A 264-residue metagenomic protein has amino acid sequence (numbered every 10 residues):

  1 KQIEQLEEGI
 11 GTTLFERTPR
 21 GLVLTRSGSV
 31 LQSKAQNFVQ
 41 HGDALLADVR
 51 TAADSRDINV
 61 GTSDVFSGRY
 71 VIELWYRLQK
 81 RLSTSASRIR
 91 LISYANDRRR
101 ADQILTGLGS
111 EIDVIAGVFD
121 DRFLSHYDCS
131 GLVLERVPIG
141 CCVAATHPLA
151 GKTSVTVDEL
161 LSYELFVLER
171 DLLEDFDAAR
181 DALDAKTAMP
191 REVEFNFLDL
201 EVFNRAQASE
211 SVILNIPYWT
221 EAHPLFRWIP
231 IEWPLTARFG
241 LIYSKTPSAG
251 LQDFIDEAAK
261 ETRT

Functional and structural regions predicted by a protein language model:
Q5-L24: A short LG(V/I)-centered, amphipathic sequence patch enriched for acidic residue(s) preceding the LG motif
G9-I10, L31-D57: Alpha-helical linker/hinge and terminal dimerization helices associated with HTH transcriptional regulators
S55-F123: Central regulatory/effector-binding core of bacterial HTH transcription factors
Y70-V71, S162-K186, L251: Secondary-structure junction motif
W75-A86, T106, D175-E192: Ligand-binding cleft/hinge of the Venus flytrap
D97-V114, D184, F197-E210: Short helices/loops that flank or line small-molecule/ion binding pockets
S125-L132, V137, L200-P247: Beta-alpha-beta core module
Y127-I139, V143-L165, Q252: Flexible hinge/capping segments at coil-to-helix
